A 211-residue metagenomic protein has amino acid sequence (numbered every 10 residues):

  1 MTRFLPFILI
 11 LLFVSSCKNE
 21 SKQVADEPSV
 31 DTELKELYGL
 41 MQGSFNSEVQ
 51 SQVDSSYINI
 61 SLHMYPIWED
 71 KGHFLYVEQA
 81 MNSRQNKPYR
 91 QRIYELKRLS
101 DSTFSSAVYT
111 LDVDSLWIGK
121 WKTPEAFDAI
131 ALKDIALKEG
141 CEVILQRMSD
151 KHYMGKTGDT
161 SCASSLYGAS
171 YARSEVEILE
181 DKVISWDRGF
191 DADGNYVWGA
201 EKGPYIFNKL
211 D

Functional and structural regions predicted by a protein language model:
T2-I8: Sec-dependent signal peptide recognition, specifically the positively charged N-region followed immediately by
I8, Q52-D54, K71: A broad, structure-centric signal for solvent-exposed, well-ordered loop/edge residues that line or flank functional
F13-S16: C-terminal motif of bacterial Sec signal peptides marking the signal peptidase cleavage site
K18-E20: Bacterial signal peptide processing site
E27-Q42, E48, V53, N59 (+1 more regions): Calycin-type beta-barrel ligand-binding domains and close structural analogs
L62-Y89: N-terminal glycine/threonine-rich, aromatic-flanked beta-hairpin/loop signature
